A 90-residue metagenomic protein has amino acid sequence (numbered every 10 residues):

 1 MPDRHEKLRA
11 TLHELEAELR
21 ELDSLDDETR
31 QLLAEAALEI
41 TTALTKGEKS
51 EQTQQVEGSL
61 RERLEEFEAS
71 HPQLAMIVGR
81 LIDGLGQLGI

Functional and structural regions predicted by a protein language model:
M1-E62: Short amphipathic alpha-helical segments that predominantly mediate membrane engagement
L60-I90: Amphipathic alpha-helical binding modules
